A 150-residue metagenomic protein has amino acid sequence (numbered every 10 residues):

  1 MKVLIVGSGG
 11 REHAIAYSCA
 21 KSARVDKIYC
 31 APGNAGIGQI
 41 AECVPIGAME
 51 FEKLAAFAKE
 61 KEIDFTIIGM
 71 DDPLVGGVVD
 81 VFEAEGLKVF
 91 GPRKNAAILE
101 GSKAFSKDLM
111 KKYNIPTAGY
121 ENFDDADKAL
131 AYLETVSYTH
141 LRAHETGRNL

Functional and structural regions predicted by a protein language model:
M1-K94: ATP-binding N-terminal substructure of ATP-dependent carboxylate-amine bond-forming enzymes
E52-A55, L130, G147: Generic structural signal for individual residues within well-ordered alpha-helical segments across diverse proteins
T66, T139-G147: Conserved small/polar residues in nucleotide/adenosyl-binding loops
K94-Y138: Glycine-/Pro-rich loop/turn segments that contact NAD(P) or position catalytic residues in Rossmann-like domains
L150: Cytosolic catalytic cores of cyclic-nucleotide second-messenger enzymes
